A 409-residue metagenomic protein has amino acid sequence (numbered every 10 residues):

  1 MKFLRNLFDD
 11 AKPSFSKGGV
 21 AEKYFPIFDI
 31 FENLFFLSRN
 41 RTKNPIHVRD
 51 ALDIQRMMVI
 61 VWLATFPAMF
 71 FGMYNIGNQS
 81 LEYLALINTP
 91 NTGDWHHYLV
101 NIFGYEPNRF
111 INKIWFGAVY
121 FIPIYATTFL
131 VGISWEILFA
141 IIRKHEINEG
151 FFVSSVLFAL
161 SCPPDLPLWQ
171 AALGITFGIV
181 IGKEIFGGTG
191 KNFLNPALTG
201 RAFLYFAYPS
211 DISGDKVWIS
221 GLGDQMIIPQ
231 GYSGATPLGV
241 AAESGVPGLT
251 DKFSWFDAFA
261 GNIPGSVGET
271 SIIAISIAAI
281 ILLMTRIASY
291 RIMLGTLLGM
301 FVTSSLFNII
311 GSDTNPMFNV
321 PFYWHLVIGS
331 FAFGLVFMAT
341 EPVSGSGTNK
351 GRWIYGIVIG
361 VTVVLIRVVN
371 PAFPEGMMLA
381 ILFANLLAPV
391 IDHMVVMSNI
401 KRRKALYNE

Functional and structural regions predicted by a protein language model:
M1-F121, Y125: N-terminal signal-anchor module of multipass membrane proteins
I114-T128, D165-G174, G261-I272, F318-F331: Structural signature of hydrophobic alpha-helical transmembrane segments
I124-L138, I175-K183: Central hydrophobic cores of alpha-helical transmembrane segments in multi-pass inner-membrane proteins across all
E146-I227: Membrane-interface helix-loop-helix junctions at boundaries between adjacent transmembrane segments
S154-P164, I181, S276-L282, F333-A339: Generic transmembrane alpha-helix motif of multi-pass integral membrane proteins
A172, F193-L198, F322-S330, R352 (+1 more regions): Loop-to-transmembrane alpha-helix initiation sites
G190-S276: Long hydrophobic alpha-helical segments that form multi-pass transmembrane helix bundles in integral membrane proteins
M293-N349: A beta-strand-loop signature enriched in Asp, Gly, Thr, and Trp that corresponds to the sialidase/neuraminidase Asp-box
